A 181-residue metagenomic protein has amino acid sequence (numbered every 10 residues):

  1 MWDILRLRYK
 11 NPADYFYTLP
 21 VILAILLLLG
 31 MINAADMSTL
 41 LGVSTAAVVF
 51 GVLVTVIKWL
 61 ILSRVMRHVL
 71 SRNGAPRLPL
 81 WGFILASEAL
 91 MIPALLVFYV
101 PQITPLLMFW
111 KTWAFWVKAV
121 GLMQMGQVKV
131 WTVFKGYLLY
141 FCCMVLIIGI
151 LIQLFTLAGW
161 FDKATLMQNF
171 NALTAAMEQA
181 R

Functional and structural regions predicted by a protein language model:
M1-L78: Selected alpha-helical membrane-embedding segments in polytopic membrane proteins
R8, S87, Y140, M177-A180: Alpha-helix boundary/capping residues
L29-N33, V54, K58, L62 (+2 more regions): Alpha-helical transmembrane segments of multipass membrane proteins
T39, V97-V100, L154: Helix-loop junctions at the membrane-solvent interface of multi-pass transporters, primarily the C-terminal
L41, Q153-T165: Juxtamembrane/interface segments at transmembrane-helix termini
V56-L60, K111-G121, L166-Q168: Alpha-helical transmembrane segments and their membrane-interface exit regions
R67-F141, V145, G149: Hydrophobic alpha-helical transmembrane segments and adjacent short intramembrane/lumenal linkers of inner/organellar
W160-R181: Membrane-interfacial helical/loop segments at transmembrane boundaries in membrane proteins
